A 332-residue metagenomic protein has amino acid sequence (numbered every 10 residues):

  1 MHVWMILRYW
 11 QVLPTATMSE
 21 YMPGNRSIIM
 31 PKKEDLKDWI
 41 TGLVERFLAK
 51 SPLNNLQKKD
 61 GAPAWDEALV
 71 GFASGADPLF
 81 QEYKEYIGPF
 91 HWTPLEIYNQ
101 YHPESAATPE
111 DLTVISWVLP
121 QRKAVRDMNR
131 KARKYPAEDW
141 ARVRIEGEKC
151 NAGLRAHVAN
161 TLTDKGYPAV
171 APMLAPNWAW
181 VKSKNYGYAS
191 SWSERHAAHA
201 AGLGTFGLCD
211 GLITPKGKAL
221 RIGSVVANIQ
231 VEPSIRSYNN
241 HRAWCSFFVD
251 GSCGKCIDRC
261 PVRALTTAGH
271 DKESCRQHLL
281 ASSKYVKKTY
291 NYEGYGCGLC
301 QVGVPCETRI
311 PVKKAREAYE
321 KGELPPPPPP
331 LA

Functional and structural regions predicted by a protein language model:
V3, E20-M22: Short hydrophobic alpha-helical segments enriched in small aliphatic residues
T15-T17: Ala/Thr-enriched low-complexity intrinsically disordered regions
M22-P23, P176: Juxtamembrane/membrane-water interface recognition
I28-E138, R142-V143: Non-catalytic, usually N-terminal nucleic-acid engagement modules in DNA/RNA processing proteins
R133-A332: Catalytic cores of enzyme domains
